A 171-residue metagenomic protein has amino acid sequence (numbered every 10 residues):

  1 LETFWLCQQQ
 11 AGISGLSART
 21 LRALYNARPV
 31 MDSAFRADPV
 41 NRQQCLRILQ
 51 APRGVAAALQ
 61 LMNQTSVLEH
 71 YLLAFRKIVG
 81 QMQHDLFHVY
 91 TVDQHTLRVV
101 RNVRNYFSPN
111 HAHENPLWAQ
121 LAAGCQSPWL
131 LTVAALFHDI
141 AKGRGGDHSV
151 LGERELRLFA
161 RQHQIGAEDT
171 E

Functional and structural regions predicted by a protein language model:
L1-H88: Non-catalytic interface/linker regions that flank or bridge core catalytic/transmembrane domains
Q8-A11, F107-H111, D139-R144: Structural motif corresponding to the C-terminal cap of alpha-helices
R28-R42, L46-L49, R104, N110 (+3 more regions): Conserved catalytic alpha/beta cores of large enzymes that bind or transform nucleotide phosphates and polynucleotides
F35-D38, I48, P52, V89-T96 (+3 more regions): Conserved phosphate/pyrophosphate-binding and hydrolysis machinery centered on Walker-type P-loop NTPases, extending
Q64-H84, Y90-A135: Active-site-adjacent "gating/activation" loops or surface patches in catalytic cores
T91-V92, W118-E171: Divalent metal-dependent catalytic cores for phosphoryl transfer on phosphate-bearing substrates
